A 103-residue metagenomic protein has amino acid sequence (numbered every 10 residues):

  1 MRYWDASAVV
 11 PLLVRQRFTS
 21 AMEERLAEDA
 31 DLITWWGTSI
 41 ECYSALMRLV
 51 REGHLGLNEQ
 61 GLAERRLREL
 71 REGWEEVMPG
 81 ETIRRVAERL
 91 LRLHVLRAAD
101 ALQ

Functional and structural regions predicted by a protein language model:
M1-T38, L49-A63: Short, well-structured N-terminal submotif of metal-dependent ribonuclease cores
F18, A30-D31, E72-E75, L96: Generic structural signal for secondary-structure transition and capping sites
T19, S39-Y43, E81-R84: Alpha-helix N-cap/helix-start and coil->helix boundary motif
T34-I40, A99-L102: Aromatic- and histidine-enriched alpha-helix N-cap/loop-to-helix transition segments that scaffold the rims
Y43, M47, R68, E88-R92: Amphipathic alpha-helical segments within well-ordered protein domains
E52-G80: Helix-adjacent hinge/juxtasegments
W74-Q103: Active-site neighborhoods of divalent-metal-dependent phosphate/nucleic-acid chemistry enzymes
